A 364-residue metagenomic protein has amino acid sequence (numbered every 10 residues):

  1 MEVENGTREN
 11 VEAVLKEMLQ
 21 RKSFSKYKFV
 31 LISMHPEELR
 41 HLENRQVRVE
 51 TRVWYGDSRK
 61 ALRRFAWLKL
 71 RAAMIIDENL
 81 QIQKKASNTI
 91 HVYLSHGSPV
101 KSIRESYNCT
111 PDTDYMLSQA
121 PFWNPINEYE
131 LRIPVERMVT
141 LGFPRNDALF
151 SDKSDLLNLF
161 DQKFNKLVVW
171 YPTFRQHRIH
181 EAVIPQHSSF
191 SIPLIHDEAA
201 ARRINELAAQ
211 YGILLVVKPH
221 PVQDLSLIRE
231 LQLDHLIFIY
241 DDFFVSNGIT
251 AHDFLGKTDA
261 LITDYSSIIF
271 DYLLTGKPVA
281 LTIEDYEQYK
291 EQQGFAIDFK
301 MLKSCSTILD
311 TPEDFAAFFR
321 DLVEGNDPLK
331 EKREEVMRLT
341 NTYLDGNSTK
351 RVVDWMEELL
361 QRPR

Functional and structural regions predicted by a protein language model:
M1-F150: Active-site and donor-binding regions of nucleotide-sugar-utilizing enzymes
F29-V47, W170, A201-F244: Catalytic donor nucleotide-activated moiety binding site of glycosyltransferases and closely related
T51-D57, I237-S246, S304-F318: Short acidic-hydrophobic, aromatic-tinged amphipathic segments that line or gate anion-handling sites
G56-L68, A72, V222-S267: Donor nucleotide-activated moiety binding/catalytic core segment of transferases that use nucleotide-activated donors
M74-S95, P99, N247-Q293: A donor-sugar binding/catalytic signature common to diverse glycosyltransferases and related nucleotide-sugar
V100-R104, P111-I195, P221-V222, E324 (+1 more regions): A nucleotide-sugar donor-handling region in carbohydrate enzymes
Q232-D234, S267-T340: Catalytic binding pocket for nucleotide-activated donors in carbohydrate/polymer assembly enzymes
D345-R364: C-terminal alpha-helical cap of glycosyltransferases
